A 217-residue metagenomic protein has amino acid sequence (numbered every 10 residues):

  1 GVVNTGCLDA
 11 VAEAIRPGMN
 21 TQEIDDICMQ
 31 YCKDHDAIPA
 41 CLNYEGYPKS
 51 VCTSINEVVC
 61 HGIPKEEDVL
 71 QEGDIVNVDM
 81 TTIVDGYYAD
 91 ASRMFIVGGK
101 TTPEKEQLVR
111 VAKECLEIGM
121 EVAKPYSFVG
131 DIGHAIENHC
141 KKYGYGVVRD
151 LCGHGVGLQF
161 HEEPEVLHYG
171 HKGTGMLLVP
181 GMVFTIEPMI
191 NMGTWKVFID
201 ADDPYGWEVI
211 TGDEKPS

Functional and structural regions predicted by a protein language model:
G1-S217: Active-site neighborhoods and metal-handling regions in enzymes and metal-associated proteins
